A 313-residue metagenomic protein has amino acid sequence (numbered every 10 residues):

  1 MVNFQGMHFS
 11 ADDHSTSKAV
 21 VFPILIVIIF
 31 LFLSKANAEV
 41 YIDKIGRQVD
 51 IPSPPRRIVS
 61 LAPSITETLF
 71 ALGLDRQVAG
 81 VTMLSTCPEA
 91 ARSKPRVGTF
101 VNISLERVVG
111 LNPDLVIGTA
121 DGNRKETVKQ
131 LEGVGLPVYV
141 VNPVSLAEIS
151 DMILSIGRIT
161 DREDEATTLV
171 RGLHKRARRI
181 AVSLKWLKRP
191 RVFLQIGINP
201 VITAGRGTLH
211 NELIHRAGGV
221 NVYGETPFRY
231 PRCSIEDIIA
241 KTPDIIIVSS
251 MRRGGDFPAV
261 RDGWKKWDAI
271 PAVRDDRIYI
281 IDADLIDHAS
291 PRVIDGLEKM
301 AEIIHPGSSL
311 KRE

Functional and structural regions predicted by a protein language model:
M1-S17: N-terminal secretory signal peptides that target proteins for export/translocation
F22-F32: Bacterial N-terminal signal peptides
A38-Y41, R47-Q48, R57, D114-L115 (+3 more regions): Extracytoplasmic substrate-binding proteins
E39, R56-G122, V222, W267: A short, structured surface patch at a secondary-structure boundary
K44-G46, V97-E106, G122, T226-E236: Short helix-initiation/N-cap motifs at beta->coil->alpha
T82, G207-Y230, S250, Y279-I280: His/Asp/Glu-enriched short active-site or ligand-binding loop at hydrolase and phosphoryl-transfer sites
L105-N112, V134, C233-T242: Short helices/loops that flank or line small-molecule/ion binding pockets
G122-G133, I245-D262: A ligand-binding cleft/hinge motif common to bilobed small-molecule-binding domains
